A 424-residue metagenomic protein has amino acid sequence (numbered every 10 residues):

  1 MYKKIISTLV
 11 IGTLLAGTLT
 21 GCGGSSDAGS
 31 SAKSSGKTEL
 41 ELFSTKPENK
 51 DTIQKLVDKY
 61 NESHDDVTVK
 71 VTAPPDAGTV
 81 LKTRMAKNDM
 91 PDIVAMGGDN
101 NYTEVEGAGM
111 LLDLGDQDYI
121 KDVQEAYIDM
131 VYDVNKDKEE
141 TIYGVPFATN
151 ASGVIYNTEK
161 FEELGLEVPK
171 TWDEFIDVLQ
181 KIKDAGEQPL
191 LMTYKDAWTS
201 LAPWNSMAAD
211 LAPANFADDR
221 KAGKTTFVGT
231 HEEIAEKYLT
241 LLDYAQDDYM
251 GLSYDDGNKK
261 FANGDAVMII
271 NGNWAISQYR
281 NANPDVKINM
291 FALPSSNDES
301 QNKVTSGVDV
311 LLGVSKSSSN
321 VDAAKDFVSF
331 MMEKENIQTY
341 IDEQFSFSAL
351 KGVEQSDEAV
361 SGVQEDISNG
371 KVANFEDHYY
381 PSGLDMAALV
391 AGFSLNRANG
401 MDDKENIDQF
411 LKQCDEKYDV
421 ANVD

Functional and structural regions predicted by a protein language model:
M1-E41, E62, K412, E416-D424: Short, low-complexity disordered leader/linker segments with a strong preference for bacterial N-terminal type II
K59-Y127, E159, E163-K170, V267-M268: Extracytoplasmic "Venus flytrap"/periplasmic binding protein-like
E62-S63, E140, L164, D243 (+1 more regions): Extracytoplasmic/periplasmic substrate-recognition and gating elements
K70, R220, T305-S306, S346-A349 (+1 more regions): C-terminal capping/gating helix-and-loop segments adjacent to ligand/active sites or protein-protein/ligand interfaces
T83-R84, P91-D92, K121-E159, P189-M192 (+2 more regions): A structural signal for short loop-to-beta-strand junctions that line the ligand-binding cleft of periplasmic/secreted
G98-S152, I176, P203-N205, N289-F291: Hinge/lid segment of periplasmic solute-binding proteins
T141-F147, S152, I176-G223, A266: Extracytoplasmic/periplasmic solute-binding protein
K181, K221-M250: Glycine-centered hinge/linker elements that transmit conformational signals in sensory and ligand-binding systems
